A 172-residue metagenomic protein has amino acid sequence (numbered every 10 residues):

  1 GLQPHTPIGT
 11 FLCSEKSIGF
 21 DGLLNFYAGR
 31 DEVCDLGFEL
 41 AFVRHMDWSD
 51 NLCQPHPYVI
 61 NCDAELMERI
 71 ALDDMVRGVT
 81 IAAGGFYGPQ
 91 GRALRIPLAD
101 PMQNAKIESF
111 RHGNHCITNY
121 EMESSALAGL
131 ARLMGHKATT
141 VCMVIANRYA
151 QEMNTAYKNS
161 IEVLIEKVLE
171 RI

Functional and structural regions predicted by a protein language model:
G1-I172: Glycine-rich phosphate- or other oxyanion-binding loops that anchor nucleotides, phosphorylated ligands
